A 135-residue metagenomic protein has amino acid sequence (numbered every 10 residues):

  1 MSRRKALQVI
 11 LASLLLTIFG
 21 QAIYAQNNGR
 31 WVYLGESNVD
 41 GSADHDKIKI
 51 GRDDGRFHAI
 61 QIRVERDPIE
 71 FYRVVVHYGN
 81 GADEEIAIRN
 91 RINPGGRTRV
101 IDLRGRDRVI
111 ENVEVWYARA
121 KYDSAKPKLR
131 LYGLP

Functional and structural regions predicted by a protein language model:
R3-L11: N-terminal export leaders
I10-I18: Bacterial N-terminal signal peptides
G20-A25: Sec/Tat signal peptide C-region and signal peptidase I cleavage site
G35-S37, E85-N93: Solvent-exposed serine/threonine-rich low-complexity stretches and specific carbohydrate-binding patches
D40-F71: Short, surface-exposed binding/anchoring microloops in extracellular/periplasmic proteins
D46-G51, R97-G105: Exposed aromatic-hydrophobic patches
R56-I62, G105-K121: Noncatalytic modules at the cell exterior or secretory-pathway interfaces, chiefly beta-strand-rich lectin/adhesion
E65-I88, A125-G133: Short, surface-exposed beta-strand/strand-loop-strand elements in extracellular ectodomains
